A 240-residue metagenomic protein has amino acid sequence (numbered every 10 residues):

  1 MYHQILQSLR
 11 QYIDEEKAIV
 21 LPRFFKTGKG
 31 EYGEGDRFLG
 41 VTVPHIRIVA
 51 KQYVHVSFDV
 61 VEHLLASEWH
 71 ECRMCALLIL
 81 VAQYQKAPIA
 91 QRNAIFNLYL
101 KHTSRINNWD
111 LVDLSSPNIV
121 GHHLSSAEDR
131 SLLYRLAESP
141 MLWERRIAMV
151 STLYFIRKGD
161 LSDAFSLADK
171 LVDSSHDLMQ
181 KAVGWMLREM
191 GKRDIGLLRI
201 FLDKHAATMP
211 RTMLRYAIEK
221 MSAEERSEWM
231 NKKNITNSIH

Functional and structural regions predicted by a protein language model:
M1-H240: Alpha-helical scaffold domains
